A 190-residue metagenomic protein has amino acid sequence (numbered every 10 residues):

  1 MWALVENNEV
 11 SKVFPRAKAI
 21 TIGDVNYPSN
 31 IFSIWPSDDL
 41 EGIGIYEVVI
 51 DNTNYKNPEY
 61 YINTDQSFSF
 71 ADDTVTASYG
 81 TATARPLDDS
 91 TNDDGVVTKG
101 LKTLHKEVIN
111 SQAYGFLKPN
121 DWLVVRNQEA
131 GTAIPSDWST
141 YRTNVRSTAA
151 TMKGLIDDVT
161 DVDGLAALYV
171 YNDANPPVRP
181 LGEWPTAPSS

Functional and structural regions predicted by a protein language model:
M1-S190: A preference for well-ordered globular domain cores that mediate specific macromolecular interactions or catalysis
